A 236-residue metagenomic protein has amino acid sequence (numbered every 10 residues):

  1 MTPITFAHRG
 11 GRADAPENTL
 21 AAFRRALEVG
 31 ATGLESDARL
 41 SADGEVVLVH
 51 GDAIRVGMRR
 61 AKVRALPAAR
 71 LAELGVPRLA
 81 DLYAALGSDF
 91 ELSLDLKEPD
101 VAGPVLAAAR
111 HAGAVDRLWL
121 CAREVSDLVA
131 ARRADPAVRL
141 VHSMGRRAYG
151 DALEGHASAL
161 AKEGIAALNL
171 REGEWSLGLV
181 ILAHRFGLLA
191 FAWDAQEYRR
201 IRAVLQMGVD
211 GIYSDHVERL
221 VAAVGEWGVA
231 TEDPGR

Functional and structural regions predicted by a protein language model:
M1-A13: Long, acidic (Asp/Glu-rich), low-complexity accessory segments flanking structured domains
T2-T5, T32-G33, A38-E91, K97 (+2 more regions): An active-site metal/cofactor-coordinating segment within enzyme catalytic domains
H8-R9, H50-G51, H184: Histidine-centered active-site/metal-ligand motif
G11, A15, G75, K97-E98 (+1 more regions): Structured beta->alpha junctions
R25-L40, L160-L168: Catalytic domains of carbohydrate-active enzymes, especially glycoside hydrolases
L79-R236: Short loop-to-alpha-helix "cap/lid" segments that border enzyme active sites across diverse enzyme classes
